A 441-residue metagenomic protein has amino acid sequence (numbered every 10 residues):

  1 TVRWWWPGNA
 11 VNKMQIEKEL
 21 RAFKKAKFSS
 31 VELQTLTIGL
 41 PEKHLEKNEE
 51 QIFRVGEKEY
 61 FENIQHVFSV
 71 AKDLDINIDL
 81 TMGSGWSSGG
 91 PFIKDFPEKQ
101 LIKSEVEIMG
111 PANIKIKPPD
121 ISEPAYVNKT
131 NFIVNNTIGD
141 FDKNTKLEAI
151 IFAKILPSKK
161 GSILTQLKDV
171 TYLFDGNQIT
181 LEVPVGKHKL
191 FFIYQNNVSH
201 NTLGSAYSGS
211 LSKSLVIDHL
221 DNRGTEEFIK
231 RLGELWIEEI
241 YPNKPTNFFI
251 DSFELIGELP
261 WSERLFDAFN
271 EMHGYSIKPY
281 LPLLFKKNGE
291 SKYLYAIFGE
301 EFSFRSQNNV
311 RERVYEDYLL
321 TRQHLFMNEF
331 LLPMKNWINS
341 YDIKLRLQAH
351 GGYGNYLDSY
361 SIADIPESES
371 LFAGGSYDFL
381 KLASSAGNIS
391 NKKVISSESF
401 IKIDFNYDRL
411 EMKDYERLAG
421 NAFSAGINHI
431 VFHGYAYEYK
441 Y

Functional and structural regions predicted by a protein language model:
T1, A26-V31, K72-D79, P242-T246 (+4 more regions): Loop/turn elements at helix/coil->beta-strand transitions in domains of secreted/extracellular proteins
T1-R54, L357, P366: N-terminal-proximal low-complexity accessory segments that begin disordered and transition into the first
T1-W6, E49-F53, S205-H219, R311-Q323 (+2 more regions): Glycine- and acidic
N9-F23, I229-I237, A349-Y356, F379 (+1 more regions): Short, acidic/polar
V11, Q15-E17, A22-A26, S30 (+1 more regions): Mature extracytoplasmic enzyme cores
Q15-I38, N63-V70, N243, W337 (+3 more regions): Catalytic domains of carbohydrate-active enzymes, especially glycoside hydrolases
S29, L33-L74, T81, M109-I121 (+1 more regions): Aromatic/His-enriched, Gly/Pro-containing loop or helix-boundary segments that lie immediately adjacent to catalytic
G90, F249, Y341-Y441: Hydrophobic targeting/anchoring helices
